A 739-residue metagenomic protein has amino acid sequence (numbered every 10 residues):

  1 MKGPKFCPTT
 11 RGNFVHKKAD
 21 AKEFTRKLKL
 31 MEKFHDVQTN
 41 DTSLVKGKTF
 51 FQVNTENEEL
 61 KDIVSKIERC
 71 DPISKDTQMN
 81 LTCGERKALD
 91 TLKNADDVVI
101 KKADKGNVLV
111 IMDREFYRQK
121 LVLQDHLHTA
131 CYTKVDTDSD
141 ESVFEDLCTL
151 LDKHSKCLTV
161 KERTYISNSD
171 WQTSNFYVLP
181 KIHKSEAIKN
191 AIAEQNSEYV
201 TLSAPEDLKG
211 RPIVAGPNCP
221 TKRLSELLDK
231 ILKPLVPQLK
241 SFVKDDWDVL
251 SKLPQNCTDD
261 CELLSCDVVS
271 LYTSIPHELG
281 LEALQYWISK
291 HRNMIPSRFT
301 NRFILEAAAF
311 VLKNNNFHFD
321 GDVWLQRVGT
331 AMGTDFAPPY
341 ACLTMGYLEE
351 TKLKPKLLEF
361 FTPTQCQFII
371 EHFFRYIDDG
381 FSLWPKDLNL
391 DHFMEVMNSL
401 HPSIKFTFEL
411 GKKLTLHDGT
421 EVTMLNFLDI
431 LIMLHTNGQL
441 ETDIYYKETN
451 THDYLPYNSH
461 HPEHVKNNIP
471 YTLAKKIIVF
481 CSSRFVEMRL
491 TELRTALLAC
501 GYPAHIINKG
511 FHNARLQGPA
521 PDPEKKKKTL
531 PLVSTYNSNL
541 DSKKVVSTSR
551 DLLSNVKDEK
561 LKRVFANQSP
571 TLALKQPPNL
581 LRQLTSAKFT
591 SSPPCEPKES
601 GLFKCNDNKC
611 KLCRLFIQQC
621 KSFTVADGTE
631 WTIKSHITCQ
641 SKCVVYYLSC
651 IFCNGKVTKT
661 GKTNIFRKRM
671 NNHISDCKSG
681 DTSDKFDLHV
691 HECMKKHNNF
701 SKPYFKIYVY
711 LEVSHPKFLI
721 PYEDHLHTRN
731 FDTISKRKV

Functional and structural regions predicted by a protein language model:
M1-V739: Charged structural interfaces that engage phosphate-rich ligands and support phosphoryl-transfer chemistry
